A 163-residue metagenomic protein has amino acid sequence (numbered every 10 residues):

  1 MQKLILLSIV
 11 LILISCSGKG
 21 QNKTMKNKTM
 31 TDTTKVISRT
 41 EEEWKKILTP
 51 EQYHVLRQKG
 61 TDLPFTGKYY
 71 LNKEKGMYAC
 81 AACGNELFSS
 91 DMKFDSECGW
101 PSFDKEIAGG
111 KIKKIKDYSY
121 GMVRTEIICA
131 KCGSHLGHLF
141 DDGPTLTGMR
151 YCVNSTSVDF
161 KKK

Functional and structural regions predicted by a protein language model:
M1-K26: Bacterial Sec-dependent N-terminal signal peptides
S17-K46: Sec-dependent signal peptide cleavage junction
V36, K45-A79, N85-K163: A short Gly-Trp-Pro
